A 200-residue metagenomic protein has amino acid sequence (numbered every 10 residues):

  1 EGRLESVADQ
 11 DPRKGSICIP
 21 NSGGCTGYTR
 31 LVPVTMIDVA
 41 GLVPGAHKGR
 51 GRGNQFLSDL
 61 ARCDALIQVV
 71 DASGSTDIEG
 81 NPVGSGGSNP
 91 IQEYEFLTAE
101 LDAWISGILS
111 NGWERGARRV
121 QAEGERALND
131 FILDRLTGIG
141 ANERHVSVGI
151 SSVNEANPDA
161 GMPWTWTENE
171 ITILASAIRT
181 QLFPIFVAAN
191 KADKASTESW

Functional and structural regions predicted by a protein language model:
E1-H47, S58-L66, D71-A72: Switch I (G2) and immediately adjacent beta-strands of P-loop GTPase domains
G23-L31, R52-W200: Conserved C-terminal guanine-recognition region of P-loop GTPase G domains, centered on the G4
